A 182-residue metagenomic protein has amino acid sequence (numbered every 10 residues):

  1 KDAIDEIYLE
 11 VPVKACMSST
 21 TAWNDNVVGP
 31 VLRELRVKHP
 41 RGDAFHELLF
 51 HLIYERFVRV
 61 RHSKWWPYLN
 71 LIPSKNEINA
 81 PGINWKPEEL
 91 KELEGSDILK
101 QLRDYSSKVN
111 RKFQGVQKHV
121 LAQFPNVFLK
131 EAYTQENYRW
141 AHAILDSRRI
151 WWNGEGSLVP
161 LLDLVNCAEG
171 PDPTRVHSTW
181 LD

Functional and structural regions predicted by a protein language model:
K1-A15, T20-N24, R56-S63, P67-D182: Long, positively charged leader/targeting segments at protein N-termini
S19-V37: Short, compositionally biased
R33-I72: Active-site-adjacent segment of 2-oxoglutarate/Fe(II) JmjC oxygenases
